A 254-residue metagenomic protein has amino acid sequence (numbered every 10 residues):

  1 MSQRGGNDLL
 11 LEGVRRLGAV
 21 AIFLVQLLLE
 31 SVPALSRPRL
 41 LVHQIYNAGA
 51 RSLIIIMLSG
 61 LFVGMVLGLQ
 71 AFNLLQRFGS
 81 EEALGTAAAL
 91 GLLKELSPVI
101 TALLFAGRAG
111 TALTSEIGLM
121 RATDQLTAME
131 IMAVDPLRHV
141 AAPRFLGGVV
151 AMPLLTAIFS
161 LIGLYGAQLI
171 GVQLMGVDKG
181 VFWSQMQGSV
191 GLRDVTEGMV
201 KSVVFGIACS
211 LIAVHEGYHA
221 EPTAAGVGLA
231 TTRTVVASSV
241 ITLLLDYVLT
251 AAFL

Functional and structural regions predicted by a protein language model:
M1-L41, E216-G217, E221: Short, membrane-interfacial amphipathic segments enriched in basic
L35-P38, A48-I56, G91-V99, G148-P153 (+3 more regions): Loop-to-transmembrane-helix entry motif
Q44, A48-I100, L104: Active-site cofactor/substrate anionic-group-binding motifs, chiefly glycine- and Lys/Arg-rich phosphate-binding loops
Q44, D135-T156, A230: Start (N-cap) of specific transmembrane helices in multi-pass transporter permeases
Q70-L93, S160-V203, I207, L211-A230 (+1 more regions): Membrane-interfacial helix-loop-helix connectors in multipass membrane proteins
L84-T127, L155, I212: Hydrophobic alpha-helical transmembrane segments of multi-pass membrane transport proteins
I117-A142, A224-V227: Short cytoplasmic-facing helical segments at TM-TM junctions of multi-pass membrane proteins
V227, R233-T250: Final/C-terminal transmembrane alpha-helix of multipass membrane proteins
